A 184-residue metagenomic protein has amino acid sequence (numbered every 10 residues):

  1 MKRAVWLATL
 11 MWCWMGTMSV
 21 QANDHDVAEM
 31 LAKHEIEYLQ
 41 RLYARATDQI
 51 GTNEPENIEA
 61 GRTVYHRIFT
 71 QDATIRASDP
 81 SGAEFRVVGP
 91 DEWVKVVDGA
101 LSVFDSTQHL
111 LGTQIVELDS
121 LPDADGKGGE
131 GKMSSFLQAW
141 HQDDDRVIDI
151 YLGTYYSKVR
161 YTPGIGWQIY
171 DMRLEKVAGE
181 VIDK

Functional and structural regions predicted by a protein language model:
M1-L7: Bacterial N-terminal signal peptides that target proteins for export
A8-G16: Bacterial N-terminal signal peptides
S19-R67: Short, low-complexity N-terminal intrinsically disordered segments enriched in polar/charged residues
H25, D123-S134, I150-K184: Short beta-strand edge/turn micro-motifs at domain boundaries
L39-L42, Y65, F69-Q71, L110-G112 (+2 more regions): Residues that flank catalytic or metal-binding motifs in active/ligand-binding sites
A44-A46, V94, D98, S134-Q142 (+1 more regions): Generic short beta-strand segments
E59-F136: A solvent-exposed, acidic/Ser-Thr-rich amphipathic alpha-helical stretch
S102-S106, A139-D149, G179: Short, cysteine-centered beta-strand-loop-beta hairpins and adjacent loop/turn segments enriched in charged/polar
